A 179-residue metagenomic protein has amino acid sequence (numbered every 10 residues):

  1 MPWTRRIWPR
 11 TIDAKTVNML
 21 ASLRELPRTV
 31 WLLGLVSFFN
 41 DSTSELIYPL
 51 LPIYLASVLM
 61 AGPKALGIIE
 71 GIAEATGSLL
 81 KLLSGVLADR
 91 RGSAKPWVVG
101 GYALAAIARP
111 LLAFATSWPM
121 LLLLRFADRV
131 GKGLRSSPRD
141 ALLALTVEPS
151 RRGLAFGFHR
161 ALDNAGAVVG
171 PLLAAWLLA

Functional and structural regions predicted by a protein language model:
L20-E74: Helix-loop boundary and gating motifs at the non-cytosolic
I53-V58, V169-A179: Transmembrane alpha-helix termini and helix-breaking/packing motifs in multi-pass membrane transporters
M60, G92, F114-T116: Helix-breaking motifs and short loop linkers at transmembrane-helix boundaries and internal kinks in secondary membrane
E74-L82, A167-V168: Residue-level signature of mid-helix packing/kink "hotspots" within the transmembrane helices of 12-pass Major
L80-G92, L178: Helix-to-loop junctions at the C-terminal end of transmembrane segments in multipass secondary transporters
P96-P110: Structural signature of the two symmetry-related core transmembrane helices
A113-L124: Helix-loop junctions at membrane interfaces in 12-TM secondary transporters
L124-D163: Cytoplasmic helix-loop-helix junction between adjacent transmembrane helices in 12-TM secondary transporters
